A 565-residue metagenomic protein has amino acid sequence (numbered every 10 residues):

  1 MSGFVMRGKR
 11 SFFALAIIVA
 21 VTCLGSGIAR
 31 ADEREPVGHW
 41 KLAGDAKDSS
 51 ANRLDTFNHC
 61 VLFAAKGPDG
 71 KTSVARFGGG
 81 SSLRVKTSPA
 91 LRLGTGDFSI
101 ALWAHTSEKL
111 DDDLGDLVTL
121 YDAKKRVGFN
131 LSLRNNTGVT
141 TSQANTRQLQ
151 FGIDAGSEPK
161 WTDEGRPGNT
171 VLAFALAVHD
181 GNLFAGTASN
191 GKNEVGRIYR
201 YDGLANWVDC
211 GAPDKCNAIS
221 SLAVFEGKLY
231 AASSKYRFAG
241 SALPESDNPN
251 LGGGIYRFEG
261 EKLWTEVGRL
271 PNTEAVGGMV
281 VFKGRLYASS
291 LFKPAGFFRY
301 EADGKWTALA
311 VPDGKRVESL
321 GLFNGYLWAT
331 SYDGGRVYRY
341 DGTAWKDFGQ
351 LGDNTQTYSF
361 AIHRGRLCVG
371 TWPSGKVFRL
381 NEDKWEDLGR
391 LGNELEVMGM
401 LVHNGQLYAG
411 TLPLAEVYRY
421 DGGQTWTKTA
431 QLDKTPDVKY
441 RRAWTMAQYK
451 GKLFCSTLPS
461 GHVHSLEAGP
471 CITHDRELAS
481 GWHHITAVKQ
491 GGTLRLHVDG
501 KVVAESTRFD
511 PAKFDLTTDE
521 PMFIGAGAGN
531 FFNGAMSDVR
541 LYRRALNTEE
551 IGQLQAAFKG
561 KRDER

Functional and structural regions predicted by a protein language model:
A14-G25: Bacterial N-terminal signal peptides
R30-D163, N169-D180, A188-S189, N206 (+7 more regions): Extracellular glycan-associated modules
G165-G168, G211-D214, G268-N272, A310-D313 (+3 more regions): Surface loop/turn motifs at the tips and blade-to-blade linkers of beta-strand repeat domains
T170-L172, E194, C216-A218, L251 (+7 more regions): Beta-rich catalytic cores
G181-A185, K228-A232, Y236, R285-A288 (+4 more regions): Entry beta-strands of beta-propeller and related beta-repeat scaffolds
S189-G191, K235-R237, F292, D333 (+3 more regions): Residue-level signature of beta-propeller blades and closely related beta-rich strand-turn architectures in secreted
V195-Y199, E245-D247, G252-Y256, A295-F298 (+4 more regions): A short loop-to-beta-strand structural motif that recurs across blades of beta-propeller domains
